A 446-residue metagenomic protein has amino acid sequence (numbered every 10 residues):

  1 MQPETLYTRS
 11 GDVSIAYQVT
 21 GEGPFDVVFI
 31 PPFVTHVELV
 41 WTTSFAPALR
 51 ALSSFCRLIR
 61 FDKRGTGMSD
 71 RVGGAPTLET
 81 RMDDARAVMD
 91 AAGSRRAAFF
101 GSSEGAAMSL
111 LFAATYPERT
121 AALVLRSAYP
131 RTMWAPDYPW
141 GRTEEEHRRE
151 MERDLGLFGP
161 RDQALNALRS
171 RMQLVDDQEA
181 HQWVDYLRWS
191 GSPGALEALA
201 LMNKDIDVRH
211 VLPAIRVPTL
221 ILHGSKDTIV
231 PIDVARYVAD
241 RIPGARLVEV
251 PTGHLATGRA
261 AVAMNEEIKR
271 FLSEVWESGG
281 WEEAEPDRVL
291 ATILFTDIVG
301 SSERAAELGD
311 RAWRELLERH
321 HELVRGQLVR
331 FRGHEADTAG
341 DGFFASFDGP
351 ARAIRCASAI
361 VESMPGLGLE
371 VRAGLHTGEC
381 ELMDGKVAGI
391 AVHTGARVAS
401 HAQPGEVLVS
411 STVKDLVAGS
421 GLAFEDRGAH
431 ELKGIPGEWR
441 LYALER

Functional and structural regions predicted by a protein language model:
Y7-M68: Conserved HGGG/HGGXW glycine-rich cap/lid loop of the alpha/beta-hydrolase fold
E79-A97: Conserved acidic catalytic loop of the alpha/beta-hydrolase fold
L110, A114, T120-D154: Flexible "cap/lid" loop of the alpha/beta hydrolase fold
L157-M202, V211: Conserved alpha/beta-hydrolase catalytic His-Asp/Glu region
I215, I221-H223, D227: Short beta-strand/loop motif that positions the catalytic acidic residue of the alpha/beta-hydrolase fold
A245-P286: Catalytic active-site module of serine/aspartate enzymes centered on a nucleophile-bearing elbow/loop
G280-S358, E362-S363: Catalytic NTP-binding/metal-coordinating core of nucleotidyl cyclase/transferase enzymes
R325, F344-R446: Catalytic beta-strand-to-alpha-helix segment of the class III nucleotidyl cyclase homology domain
